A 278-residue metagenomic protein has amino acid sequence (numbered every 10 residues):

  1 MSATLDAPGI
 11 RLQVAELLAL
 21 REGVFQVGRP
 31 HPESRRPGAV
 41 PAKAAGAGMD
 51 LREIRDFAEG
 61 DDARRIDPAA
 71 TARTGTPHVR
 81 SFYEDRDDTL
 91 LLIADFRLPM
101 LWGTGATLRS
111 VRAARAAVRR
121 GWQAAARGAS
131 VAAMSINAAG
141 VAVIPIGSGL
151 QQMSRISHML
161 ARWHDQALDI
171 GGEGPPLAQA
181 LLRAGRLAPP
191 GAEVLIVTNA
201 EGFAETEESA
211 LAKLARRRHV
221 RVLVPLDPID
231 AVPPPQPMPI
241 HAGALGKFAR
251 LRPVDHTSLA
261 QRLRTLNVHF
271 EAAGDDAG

Functional and structural regions predicted by a protein language model:
M1-K43, D56-D61, A70, V79-L92 (+3 more regions): Exposed, interaction-prone extracellular/peripheral surfaces
G46: Glycine/proline-rich, flexible active-site/cofactor-binding loop segments that harbor closely spaced acidic
D50, A70-A72, T76: Contiguous, often N-terminal, cationic amphipathic patches that form binding interfaces
A63-R65: N-terminal juxtadomain amphipathic helix that follows a signal peptide/anchor or precedes a small N-terminal auxiliary
